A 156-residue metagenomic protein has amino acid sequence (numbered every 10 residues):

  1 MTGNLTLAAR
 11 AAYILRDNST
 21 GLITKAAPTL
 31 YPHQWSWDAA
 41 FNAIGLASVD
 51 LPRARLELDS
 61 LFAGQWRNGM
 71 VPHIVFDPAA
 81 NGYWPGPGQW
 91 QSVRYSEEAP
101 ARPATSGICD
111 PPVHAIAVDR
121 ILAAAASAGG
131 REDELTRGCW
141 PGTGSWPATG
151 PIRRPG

Functional and structural regions predicted by a protein language model:
M1-Q34, P52-L56, S60, R67-F76: Low-complexity, Ser/Thr/Pro/Gly-enriched N-terminal "stalk/linker" regions
T24-K25, W37, E97, R137: Short hydrophobic/aromatic segments of transmembrane alpha-helices and their interfaces
A27, A39, T143-S145: Hydrophobic alpha-helical segments and their boundary regions
H33-S36, I108: Alpha-solenoid helical-repeat scaffolds
W35-D50: An alpha-helical repeat/solenoid feature that recognizes helix-turn-helix modules
L51-T136, W140, P147-G156: Helix-terminus loop motifs that line ligand-binding clefts
